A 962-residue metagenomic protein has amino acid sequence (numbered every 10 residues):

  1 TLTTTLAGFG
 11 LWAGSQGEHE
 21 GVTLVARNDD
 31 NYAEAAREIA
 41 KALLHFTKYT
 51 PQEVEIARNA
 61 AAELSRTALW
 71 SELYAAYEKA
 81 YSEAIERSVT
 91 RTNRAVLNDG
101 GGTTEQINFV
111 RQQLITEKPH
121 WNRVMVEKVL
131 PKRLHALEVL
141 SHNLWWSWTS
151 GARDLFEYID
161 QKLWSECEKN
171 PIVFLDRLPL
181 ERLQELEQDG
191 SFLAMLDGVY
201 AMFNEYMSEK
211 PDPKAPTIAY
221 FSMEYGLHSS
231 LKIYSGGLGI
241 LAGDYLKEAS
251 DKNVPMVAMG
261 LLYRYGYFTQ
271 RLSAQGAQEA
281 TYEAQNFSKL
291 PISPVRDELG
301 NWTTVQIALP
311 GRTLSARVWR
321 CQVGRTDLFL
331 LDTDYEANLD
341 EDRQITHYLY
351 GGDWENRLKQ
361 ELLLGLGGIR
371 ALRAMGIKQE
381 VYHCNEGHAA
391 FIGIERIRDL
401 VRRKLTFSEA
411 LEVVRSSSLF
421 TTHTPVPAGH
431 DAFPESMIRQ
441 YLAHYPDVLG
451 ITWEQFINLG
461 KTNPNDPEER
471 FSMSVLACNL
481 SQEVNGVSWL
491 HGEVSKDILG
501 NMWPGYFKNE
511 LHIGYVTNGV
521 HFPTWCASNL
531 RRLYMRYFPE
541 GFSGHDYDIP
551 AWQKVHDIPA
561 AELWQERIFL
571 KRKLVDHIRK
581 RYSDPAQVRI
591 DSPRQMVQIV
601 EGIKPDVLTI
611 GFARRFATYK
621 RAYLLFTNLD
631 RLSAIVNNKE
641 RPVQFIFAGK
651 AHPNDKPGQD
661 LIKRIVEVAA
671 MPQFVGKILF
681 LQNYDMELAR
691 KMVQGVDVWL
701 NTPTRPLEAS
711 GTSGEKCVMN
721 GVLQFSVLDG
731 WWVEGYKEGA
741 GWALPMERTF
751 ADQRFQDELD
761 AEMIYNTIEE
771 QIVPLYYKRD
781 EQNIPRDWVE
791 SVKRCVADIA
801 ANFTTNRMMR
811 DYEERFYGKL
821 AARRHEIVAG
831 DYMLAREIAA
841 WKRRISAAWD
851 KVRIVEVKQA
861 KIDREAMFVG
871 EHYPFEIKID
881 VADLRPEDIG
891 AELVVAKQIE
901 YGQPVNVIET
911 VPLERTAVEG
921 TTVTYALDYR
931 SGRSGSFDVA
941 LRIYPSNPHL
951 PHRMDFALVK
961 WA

Functional and structural regions predicted by a protein language model:
T1-A962: Catalytic cores of carbohydrate-active enzymes across secretory and cytosolic contexts
